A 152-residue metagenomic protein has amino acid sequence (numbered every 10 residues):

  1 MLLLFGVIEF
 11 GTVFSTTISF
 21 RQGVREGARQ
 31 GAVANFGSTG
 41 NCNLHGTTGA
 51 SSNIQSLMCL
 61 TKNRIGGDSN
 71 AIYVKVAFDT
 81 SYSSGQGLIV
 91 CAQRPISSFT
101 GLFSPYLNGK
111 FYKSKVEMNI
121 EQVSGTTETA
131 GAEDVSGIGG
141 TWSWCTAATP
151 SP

Functional and structural regions predicted by a protein language model:
M1-T12: N-terminal single-pass transmembrane signal-anchor helix
T12-S19: Juxtamembrane transmembrane-helix termini
T17, R25-P152: Short, conserved structural patches
